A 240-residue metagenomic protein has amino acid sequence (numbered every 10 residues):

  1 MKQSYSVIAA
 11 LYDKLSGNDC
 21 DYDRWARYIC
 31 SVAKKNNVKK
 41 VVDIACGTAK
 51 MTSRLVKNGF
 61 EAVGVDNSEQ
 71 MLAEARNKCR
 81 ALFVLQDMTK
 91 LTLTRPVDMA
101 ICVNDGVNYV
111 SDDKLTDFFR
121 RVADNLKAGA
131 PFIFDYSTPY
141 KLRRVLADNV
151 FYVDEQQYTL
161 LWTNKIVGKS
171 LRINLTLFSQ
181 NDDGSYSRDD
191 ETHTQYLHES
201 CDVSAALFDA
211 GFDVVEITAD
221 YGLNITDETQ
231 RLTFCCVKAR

Functional and structural regions predicted by a protein language model:
M1-N36: Conserved class I S-adenosyl-L-methionine
V38-A45: Conserved class I S-adenosyl-L-methionine
A49-K90: Class I SAM-dependent methyltransferase SAM/SAH-binding core
T92-M99: A short acidic, Gly/Pro-enriched loop at the edge of an enzyme's catalytic core that lines a small-molecule cofactor
V103-D105: Residues lining the SAM
D113, I133-A206: SAM-dependent methyltransferase
T116-A128: A short glycine-rich, Lys/Arg-flanked "PGG" loop and its adjoining helix->strand segment in the class I
S200-R240: C-terminal lobe and adjacent flexible extensions of AdoMet/dcAdoMet transferase-like proteins
